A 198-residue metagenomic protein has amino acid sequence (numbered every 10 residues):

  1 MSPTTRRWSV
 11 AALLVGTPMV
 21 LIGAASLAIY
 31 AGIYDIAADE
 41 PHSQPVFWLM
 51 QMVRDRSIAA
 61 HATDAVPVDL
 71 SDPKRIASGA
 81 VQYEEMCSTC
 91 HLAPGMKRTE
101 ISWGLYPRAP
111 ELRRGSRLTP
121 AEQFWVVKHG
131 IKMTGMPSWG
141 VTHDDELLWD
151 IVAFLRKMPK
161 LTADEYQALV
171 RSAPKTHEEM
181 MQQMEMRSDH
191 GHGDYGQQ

Functional and structural regions predicted by a protein language model:
S2-A77, I101, G115-L118, W139-R156 (+1 more regions): Periplasmic c-type cytochrome electron-transfer domains
L49-V53, S57, M86, P94-K97 (+2 more regions): Membrane-targeting and insertion segments and their boundary/processing signals
K74, A80-P107, K132-S138, P159-D164: Periplasmic/extracellular electron-transfer cofactor-ligation site, primarily the c-type cytochrome heme-c attachment
A77-E85, P110, A121, W125 (+2 more regions): Solvent-exposed, polar/charged alpha-helical surfaces in well-ordered, non-transmembrane soluble domains, broadly
S116-I131, W139: Short Fe-S-cluster ligation motifs
V126-M133, T142, F154, M158: Mid-sequence acidic-hydrophobic segments that form the walls of catalytic/ligand-binding cavities or oligomerization
Y166-V170: Conserved loop-to-helix junction within protein kinase catalytic domains, corresponding to the end of the activation
